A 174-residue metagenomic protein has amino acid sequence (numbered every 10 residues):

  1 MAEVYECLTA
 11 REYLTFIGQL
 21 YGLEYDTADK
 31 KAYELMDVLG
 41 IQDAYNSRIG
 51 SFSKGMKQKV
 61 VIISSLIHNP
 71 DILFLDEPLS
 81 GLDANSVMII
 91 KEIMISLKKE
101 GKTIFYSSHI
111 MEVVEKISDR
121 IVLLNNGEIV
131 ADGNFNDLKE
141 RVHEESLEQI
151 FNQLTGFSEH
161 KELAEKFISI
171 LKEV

Functional and structural regions predicted by a protein language model:
M1-Y106, M111-N125, V130-A131: ABC transporter nucleotide-binding domains
N136, E140-V174: ABC ATPase nucleotide-binding domains
